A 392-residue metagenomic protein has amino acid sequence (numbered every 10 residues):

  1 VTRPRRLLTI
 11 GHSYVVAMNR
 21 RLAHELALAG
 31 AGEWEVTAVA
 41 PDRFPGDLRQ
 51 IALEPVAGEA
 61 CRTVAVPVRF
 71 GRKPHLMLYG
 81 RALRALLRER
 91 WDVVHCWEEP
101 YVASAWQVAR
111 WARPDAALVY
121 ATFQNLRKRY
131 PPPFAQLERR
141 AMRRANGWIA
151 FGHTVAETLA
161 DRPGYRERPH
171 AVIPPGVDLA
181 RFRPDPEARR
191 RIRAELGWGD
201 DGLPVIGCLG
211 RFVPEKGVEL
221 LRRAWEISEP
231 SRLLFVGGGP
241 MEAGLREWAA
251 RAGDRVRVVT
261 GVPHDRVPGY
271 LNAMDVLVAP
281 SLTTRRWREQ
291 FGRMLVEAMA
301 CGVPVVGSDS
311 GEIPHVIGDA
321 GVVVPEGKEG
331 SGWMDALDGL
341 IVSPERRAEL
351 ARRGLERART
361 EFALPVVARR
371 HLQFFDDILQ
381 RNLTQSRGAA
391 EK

Functional and structural regions predicted by a protein language model:
L8, G199-K216, R222-E226, L234: Conserved donor-binding/catalytic core segment of Leloir-type glycosyltransferases
H12-V15, E99-A103, A116-P133, G147: A short, histidine- and acid-enriched strand-loop-helix "catalytic/donor-clamping" loop that lines the nucleotide-sugar
V39-A40, R127, R143-R191, W198 (+1 more regions): Donor nucleotide-sugar binding/catalytic pocket of nucleotide-sugar-dependent glycosyltransferases
P100, A279-V296, P314-H315: Nucleotide-sugar-dependent
A194, G339, R346-E361, R370-Q373: A short, well-ordered alpha-helix in the C-terminal region of glycosyltransferases
A243-P268, V276: Nucleotide-activated donor-binding/catalytic signature segment of Leloir-type glycosyltransferases, i.e., the conserved
A279, E297-G307: Short hydrophobic beta-strand element within catalytic cores of glycosyltransferases and related nucleotide-activated
P314-G339, E345-R346: Change "using UDP/GDP/dTDP sugars" to "using nucleotide sugars
